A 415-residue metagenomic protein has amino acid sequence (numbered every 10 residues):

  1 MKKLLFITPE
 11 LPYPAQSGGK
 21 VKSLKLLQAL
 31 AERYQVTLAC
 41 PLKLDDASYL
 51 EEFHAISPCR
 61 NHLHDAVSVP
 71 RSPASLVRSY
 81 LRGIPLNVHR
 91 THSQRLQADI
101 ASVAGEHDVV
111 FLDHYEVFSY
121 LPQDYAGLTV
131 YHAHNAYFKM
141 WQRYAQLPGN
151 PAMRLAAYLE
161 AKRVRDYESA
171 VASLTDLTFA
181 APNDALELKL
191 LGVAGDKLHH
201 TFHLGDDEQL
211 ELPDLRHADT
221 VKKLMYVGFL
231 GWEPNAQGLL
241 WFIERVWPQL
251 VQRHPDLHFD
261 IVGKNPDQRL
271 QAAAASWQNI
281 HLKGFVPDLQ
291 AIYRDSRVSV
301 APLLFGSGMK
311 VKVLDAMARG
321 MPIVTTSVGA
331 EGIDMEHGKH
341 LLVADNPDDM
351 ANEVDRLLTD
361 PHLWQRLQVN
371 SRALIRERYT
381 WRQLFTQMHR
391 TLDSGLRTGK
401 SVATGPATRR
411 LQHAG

Functional and structural regions predicted by a protein language model:
M1-H62, G105, H413-G415: N-terminal subdomain of nucleotide-sugar transferases
P70-L86, V130-D166, F229: Acceptor-binding helix/loop patch of EC 2.4 sugar-transfer enzymes, predominantly nucleotide-sugar-dependent
F138, A157-R165, S169-E211: Donor nucleotide-sugar binding/catalytic pocket of nucleotide-sugar-dependent glycosyltransferases
H200-D295: Conserved catalytic-core segment of nucleotide-activated headgroup transferases in glycan assembly
N279, A291-G308, R319-P322: Acidic donor-binding loop of glycosyltransferase active sites
K312-A316, P322-T326: Short hydrophobic beta-strand element within catalytic cores of glycosyltransferases and related nucleotide-activated
L341-D348, R356-P361: Conserved acidic donor-binding segment of nucleotide-sugar-dependent glycosyltransferases
R356, L363-R378, L384-Q387: A short, well-ordered alpha-helix in the C-terminal region of glycosyltransferases
